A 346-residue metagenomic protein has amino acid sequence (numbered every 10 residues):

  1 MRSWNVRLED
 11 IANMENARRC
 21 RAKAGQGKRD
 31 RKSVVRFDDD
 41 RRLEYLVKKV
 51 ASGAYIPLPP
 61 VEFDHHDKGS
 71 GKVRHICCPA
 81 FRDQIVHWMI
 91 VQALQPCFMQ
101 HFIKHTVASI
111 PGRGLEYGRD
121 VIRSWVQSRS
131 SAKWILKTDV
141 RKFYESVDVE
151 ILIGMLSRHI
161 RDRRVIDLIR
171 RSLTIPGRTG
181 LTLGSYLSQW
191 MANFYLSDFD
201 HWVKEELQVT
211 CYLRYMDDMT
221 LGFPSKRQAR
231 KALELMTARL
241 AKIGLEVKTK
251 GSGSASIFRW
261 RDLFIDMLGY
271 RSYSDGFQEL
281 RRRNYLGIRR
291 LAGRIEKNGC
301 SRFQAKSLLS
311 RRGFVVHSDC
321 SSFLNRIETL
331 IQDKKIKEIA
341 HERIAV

Functional and structural regions predicted by a protein language model:
M1-Y45, A345-V346: Non-catalytic, polymerase-adjacent accessory regions of viral genome-replication enzymes
S3-R7, V91-D148: Active-site-proximal segment of RNA-dependent polymerases
R18, E44, D83-V91, E116 (+7 more regions): Non-catalytic, well-ordered alpha-helical scaffold segments
R21-R29, K68-G69, F98-F102, W134 (+3 more regions): Short acidic (Asp/Glu) and glycine-rich catalytic loops that position anionic groups and cofactors
Q26-V35, L58-I85, H101-R113, R171-N193: Short, conserved non-catalytic motifs in the polymerase core
E44-L58: Conserved oxyanion/phosphate-binding beta-strand-loop segments in alpha/beta enzyme cores
K49-V50, D120-M216, T220-R239, I243 (+6 more regions): Conserved polymerase palm-domain catalytic core
W88, I175, R230-K231, T237 (+1 more regions): Right-hand nucleic-acid polymerase module
